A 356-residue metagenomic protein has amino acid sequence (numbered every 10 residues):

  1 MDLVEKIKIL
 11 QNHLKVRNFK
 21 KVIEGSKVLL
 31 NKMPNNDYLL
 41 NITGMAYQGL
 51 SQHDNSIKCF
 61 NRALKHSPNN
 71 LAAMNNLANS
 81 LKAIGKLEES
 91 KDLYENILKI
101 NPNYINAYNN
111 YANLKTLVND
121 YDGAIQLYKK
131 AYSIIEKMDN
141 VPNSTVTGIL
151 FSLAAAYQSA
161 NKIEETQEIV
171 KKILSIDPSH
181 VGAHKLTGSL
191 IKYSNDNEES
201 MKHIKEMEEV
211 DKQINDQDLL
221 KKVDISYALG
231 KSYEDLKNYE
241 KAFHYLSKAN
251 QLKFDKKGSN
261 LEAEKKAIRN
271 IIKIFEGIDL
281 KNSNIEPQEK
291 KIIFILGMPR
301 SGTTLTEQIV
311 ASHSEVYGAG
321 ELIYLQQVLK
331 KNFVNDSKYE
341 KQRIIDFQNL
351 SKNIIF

Functional and structural regions predicted by a protein language model:
Q11, Y38-G49, A72-A83, N106-L117 (+3 more regions): Conserved alpha-helical positions within TPR/SEL1-like repeat arrays
F19, H53, L87, Y121 (+3 more regions): TPR-repeat structural position
K32, H66, I100, I134-V141 (+3 more regions): Structural marker of alpha-solenoid helical repeat scaffolds
E286-F356: Phosphate-binding active sites in nucleotide-utilizing proteins
